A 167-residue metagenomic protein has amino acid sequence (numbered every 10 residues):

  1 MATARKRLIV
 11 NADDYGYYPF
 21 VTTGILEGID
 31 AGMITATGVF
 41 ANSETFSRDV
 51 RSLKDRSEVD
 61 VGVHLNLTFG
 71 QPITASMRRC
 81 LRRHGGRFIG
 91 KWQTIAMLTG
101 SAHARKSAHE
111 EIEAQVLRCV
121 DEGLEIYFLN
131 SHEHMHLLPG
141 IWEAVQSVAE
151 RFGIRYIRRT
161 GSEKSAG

Functional and structural regions predicted by a protein language model:
A2-P19: Boundary/entry segment of secreted carbohydrate-active catalytic domains
R7-I9, I34-G38, E58-H64, E125-N130 (+1 more regions): Structural preference for beta-strand elements that scaffold enzyme active sites
D13-Y15, F40-N42, H64-T68, H132-H134 (+1 more regions): Active-site beta-loop-alpha junctions enriched in small/polar residues
P19-E44: A short alpha/beta connector and helix-capping loop motif
I25-A31, S47-D60, C80-G86, V120-D121: Acidic (Asp/Glu)-rich catalytic clusters
D60, H64, F69-Q71, T99-S101 (+1 more regions): Catalytic core of soluble alpha/beta enzymes
Q71-A104: Active-site gating loops and adjacent loop-to-helix segments of metal-dependent hydrolytic enzymes
E113-G167: Catalytic domains of cell-wall/extracellular-matrix polysaccharide-remodeling enzymes, centered on de-N-acetylation
